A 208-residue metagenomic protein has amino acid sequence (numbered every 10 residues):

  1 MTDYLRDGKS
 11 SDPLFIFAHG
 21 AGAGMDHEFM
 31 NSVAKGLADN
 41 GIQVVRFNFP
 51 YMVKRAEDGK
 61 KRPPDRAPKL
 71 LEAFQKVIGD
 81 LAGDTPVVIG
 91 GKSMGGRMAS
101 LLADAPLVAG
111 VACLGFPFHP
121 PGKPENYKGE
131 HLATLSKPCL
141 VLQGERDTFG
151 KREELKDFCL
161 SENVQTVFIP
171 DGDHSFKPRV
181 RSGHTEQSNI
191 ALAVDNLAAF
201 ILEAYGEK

Functional and structural regions predicted by a protein language model:
M1-P86, A103, F176-V180: Serine-hydrolase catalytic machinery in alpha/beta-hydrolase-like enzymes
I89-G91, L114: Short beta-strand immediately N-terminal to the catalytic nucleophile in serine-hydrolase-like folds
G91-G95, A99: Gly/Ala-rich beta-loop-alpha elbow adjacent to hydrolase catalytic centers
L107-H119: A conserved short beta-strand
L135-S136, V141-Q143, D147: Short beta-strand/loop motif that positions the catalytic acidic residue of the alpha/beta-hydrolase fold
T148-E154: Conserved alpha/beta-hydrolase "acid-adjacent" motif
S161-V180: Catalytic histidine neighborhood in serine/cysteine hydrolases with alpha/beta-hydrolase-type architecture
G172, V180-K208: Catalytic active-site module of serine/aspartate enzymes centered on a nucleophile-bearing elbow/loop
